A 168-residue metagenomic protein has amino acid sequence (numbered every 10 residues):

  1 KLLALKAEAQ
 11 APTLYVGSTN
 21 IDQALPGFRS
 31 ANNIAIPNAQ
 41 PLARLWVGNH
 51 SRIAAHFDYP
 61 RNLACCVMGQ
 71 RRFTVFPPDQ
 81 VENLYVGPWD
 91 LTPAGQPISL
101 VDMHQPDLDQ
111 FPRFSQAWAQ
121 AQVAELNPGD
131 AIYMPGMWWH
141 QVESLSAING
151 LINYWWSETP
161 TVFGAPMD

Functional and structural regions predicted by a protein language model:
K1-A131, W139-D168: N-terminal accessory scaffold of Fe(II)-dependent oxygenases
